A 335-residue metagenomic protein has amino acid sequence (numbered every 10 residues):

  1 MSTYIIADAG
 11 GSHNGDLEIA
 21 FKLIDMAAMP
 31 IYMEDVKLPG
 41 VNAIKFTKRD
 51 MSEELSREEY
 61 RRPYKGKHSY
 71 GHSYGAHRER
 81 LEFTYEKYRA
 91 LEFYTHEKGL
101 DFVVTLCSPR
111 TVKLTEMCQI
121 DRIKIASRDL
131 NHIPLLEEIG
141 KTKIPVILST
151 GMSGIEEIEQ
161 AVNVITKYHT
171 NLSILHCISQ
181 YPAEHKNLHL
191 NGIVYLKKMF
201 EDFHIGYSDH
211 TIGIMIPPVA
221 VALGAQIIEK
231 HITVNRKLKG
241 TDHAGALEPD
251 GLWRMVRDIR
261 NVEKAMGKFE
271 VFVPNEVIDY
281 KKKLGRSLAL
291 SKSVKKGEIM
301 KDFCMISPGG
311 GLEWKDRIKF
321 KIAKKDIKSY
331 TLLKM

Functional and structural regions predicted by a protein language model:
M1-M335: Catalytic cores and adjacent flexible loops of soluble metabolic enzymes that perform enolate/carbanion chemistry on
